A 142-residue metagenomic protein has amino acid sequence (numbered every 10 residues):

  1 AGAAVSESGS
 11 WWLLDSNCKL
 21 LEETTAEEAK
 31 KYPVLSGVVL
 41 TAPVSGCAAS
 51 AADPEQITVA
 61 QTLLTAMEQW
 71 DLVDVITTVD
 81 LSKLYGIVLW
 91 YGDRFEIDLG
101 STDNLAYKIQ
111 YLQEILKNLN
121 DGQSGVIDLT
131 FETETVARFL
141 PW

Functional and structural regions predicted by a protein language model:
A1-W142: Charged, solvent-exposed interaction patches on well-folded alpha/beta domains that mediate macromolecular contacts
